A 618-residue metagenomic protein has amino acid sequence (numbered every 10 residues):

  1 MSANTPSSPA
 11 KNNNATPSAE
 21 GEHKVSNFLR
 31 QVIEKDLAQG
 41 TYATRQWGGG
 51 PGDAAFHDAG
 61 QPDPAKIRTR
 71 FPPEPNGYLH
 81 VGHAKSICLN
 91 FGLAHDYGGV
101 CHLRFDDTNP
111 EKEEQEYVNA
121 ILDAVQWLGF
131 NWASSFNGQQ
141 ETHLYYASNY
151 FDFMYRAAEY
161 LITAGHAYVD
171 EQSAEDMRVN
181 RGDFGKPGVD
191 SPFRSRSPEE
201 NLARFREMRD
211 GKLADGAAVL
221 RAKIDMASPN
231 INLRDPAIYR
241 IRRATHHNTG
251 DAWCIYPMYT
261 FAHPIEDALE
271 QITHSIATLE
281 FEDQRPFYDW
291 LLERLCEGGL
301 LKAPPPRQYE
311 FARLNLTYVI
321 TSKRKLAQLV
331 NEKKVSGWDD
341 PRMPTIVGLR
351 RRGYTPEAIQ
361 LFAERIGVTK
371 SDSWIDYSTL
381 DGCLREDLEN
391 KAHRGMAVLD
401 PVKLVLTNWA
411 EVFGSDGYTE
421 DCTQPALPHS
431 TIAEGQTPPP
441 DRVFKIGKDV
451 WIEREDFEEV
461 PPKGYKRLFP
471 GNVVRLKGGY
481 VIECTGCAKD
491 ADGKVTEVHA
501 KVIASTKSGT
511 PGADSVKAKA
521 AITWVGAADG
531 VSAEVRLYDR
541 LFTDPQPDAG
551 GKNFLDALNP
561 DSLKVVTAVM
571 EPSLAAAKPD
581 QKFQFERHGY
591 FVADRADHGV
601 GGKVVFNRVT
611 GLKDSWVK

Functional and structural regions predicted by a protein language model:
M1-N14: N-terminal acidic, proline/glycine-rich, low-complexity intrinsically disordered segments
K24-I33, Q39-N119, T245-T278: N-terminal catalytic cores of NTP/NDP-binding nucleotidyl/phosphoryl-transfer enzymes
Q39, G92-V100, A124-N137, A164 (+3 more regions): Secondary-structure transition/capping motifs at alpha-helix termini and the adjoining loop/turn into the next element
P75, R104-K112, Q139-D152, E175 (+5 more regions): Conserved short loop/turn motifs at secondary-structure junctions
N109, Q115, Y146, Y160-L326 (+5 more regions): Active-site cores that bind ATP or allylic diphosphates and position pyrophosphate for catalysis
Y117-A147, A158-Y160, G165-Y168: A glycine-rich helix N-cap at a beta->alpha junction
A303-C383, D387: Long, charged, mostly alpha-helical binding arms that flank functional sites
A363-K618: Substrate/cofactor-recognition hotspot
